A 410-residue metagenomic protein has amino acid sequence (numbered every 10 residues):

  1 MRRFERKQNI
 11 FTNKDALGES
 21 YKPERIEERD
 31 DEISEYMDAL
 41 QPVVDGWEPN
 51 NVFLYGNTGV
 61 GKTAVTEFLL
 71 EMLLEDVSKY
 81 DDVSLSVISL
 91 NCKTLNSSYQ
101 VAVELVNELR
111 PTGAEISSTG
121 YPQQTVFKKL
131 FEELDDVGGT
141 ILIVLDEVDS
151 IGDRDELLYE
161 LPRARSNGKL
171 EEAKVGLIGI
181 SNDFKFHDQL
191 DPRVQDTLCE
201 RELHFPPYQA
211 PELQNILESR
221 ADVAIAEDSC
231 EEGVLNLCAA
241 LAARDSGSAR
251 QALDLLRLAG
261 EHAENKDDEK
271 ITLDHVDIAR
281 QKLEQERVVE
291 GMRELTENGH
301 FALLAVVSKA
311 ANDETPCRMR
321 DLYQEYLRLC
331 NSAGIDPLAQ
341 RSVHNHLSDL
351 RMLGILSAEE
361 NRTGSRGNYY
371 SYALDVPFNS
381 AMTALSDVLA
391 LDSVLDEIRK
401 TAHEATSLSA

Functional and structural regions predicted by a protein language model:
M1-N50: A short, basic N-terminal segment
M1-R6, G18, P49, T94-E104 (+7 more regions): Mid-core helix/loop region of P-loop NTP-binding domains shared across ATPases and GTPases
W47-E71: Walker A/P-loop nucleotide-binding motif
N51-F53, D76-T94: Conserved catalytic segments around the Walker B and adjacent sensor/switch elements of P-loop NTPase domains
L70, L158, H344-S348: Short, hydrophobic-biased segments on the C-terminal half of alpha helices that form "recognition helices"
H262-E284: Conserved C-terminal helix/linker of AAA+ ATPases
Q285-A305, K309-P316: Short alpha-helical segments that sit at the start of domains
P316-A410: Terminal-proximal interaction/regulatory segments of ATP-powered molecular machines
